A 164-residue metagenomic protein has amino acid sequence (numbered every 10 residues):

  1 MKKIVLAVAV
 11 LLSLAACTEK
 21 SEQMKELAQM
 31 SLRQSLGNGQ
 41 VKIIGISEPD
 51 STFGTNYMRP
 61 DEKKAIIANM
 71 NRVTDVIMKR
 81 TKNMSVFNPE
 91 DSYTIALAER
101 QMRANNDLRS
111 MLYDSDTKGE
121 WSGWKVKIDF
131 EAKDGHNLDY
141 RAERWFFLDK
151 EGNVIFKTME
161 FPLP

Functional and structural regions predicted by a protein language model:
I4-L14: Sec-dependent N-terminal signal peptides
C17-P164: Cystatin/cathelin-like cysteine-protease inhibitor module
